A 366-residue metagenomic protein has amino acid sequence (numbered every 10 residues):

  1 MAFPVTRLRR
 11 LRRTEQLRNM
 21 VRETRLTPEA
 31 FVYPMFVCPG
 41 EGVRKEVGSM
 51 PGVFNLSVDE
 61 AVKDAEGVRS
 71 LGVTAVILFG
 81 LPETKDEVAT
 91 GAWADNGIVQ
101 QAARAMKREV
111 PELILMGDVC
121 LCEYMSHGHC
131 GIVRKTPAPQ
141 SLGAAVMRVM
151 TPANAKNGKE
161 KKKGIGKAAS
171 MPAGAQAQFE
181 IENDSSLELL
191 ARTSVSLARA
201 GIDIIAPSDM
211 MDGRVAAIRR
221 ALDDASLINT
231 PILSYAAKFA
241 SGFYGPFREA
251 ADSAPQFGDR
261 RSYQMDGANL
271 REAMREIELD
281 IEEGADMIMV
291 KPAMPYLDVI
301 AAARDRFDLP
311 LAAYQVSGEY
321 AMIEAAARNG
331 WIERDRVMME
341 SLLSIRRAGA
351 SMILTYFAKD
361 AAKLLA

Functional and structural regions predicted by a protein language model:
M1-R22: N-terminal amphipathic/basic leader segments beginning at the initiator methionine
A2, T27-V32, P39-L142, V146-M150 (+3 more regions): Alpha/beta enzyme core
